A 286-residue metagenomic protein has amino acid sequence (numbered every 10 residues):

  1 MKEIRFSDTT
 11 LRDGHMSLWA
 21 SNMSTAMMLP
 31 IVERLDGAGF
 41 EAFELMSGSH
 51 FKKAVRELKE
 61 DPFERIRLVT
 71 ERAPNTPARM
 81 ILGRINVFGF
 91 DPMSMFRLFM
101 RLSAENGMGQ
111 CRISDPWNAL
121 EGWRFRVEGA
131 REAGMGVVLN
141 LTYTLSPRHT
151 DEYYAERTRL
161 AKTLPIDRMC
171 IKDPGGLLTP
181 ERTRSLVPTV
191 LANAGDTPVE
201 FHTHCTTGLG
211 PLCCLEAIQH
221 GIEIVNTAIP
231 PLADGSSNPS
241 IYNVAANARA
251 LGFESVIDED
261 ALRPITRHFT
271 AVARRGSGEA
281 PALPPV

Functional and structural regions predicted by a protein language model:
M1-R112, P116-V286: Catalytic cores and adjacent flexible loops of soluble metabolic enzymes that perform enolate/carbanion chemistry on
